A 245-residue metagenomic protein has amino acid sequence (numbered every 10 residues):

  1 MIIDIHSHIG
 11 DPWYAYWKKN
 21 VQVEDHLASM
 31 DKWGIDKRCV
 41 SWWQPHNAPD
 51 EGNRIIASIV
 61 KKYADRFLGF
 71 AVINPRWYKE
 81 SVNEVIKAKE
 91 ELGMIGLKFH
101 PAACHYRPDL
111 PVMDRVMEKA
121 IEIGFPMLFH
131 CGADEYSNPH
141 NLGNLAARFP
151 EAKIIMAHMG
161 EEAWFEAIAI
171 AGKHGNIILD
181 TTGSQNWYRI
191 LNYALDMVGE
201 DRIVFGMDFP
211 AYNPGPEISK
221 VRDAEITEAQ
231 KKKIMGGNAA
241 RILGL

Functional and structural regions predicted by a protein language model:
M1-I5, K19-K37, E200-R202, G215-L245: Mid-to-C-terminal alpha-helical segments outside catalytic/metal-binding sites
H6, M30, I56, V60 (+10 more regions): Conserved, mostly hydrophobic/aromatic
H6-P12, H100, H130, H158: Histidine-centered divalent metal-coordination motifs
I9-G10, A133, E161, A211: Short active-site segment of divalent metal-dependent hydrolases/proteases that encodes the spacing between
I9-V21: Acidic/histidine-rich helix-loop elements that form or flank divalent-metal/phosphate-binding sites at the catalytic
D25-S29, G52-I59, E84-A88, V112-V116 (+4 more regions): A general structural detector for well-ordered alpha-helical segments in enzyme core domains, enriched
D36-K37, N47-M127, C131, K173: Active-site gating/metal-coordination segments in enzymes
L92-G96, Y106-V204: Catalytic pocket-lining loop regions of alpha/beta-barrel enzymes, especially the amidohydrolase/enolase/GH5 lineages
